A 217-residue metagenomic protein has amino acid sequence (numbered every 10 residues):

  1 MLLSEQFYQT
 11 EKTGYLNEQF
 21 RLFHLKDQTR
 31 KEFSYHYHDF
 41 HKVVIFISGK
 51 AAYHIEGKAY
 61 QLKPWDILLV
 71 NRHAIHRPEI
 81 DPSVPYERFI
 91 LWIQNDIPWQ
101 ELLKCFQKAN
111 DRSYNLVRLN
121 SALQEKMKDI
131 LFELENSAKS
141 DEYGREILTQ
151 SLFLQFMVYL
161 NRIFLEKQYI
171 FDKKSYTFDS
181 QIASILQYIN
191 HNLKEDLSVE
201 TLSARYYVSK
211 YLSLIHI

Functional and structural regions predicted by a protein language model:
M1-I67, A74, P82, W99-D111: Generic protein-terminus/edge-of-domain signal
I47, N161, N190, K194: Short, locally clustered residues in the helix-turn-helix/winged-helix DNA-binding domain
H73-P98: Ligand-binding loop in jelly-roll beta-barrel domains
F106-Q155, Y159, Q187: Amphipathic alpha-helical segments enriched in hydrophobic/aromatic residues interleaved with Lys/Arg
G144, L148, K167-K174: Hydrophobic/aromatic-rich alpha-helical bundle segments in the mid-to-C-terminal region
M157-I170: Linker/hinge segments immediately adjacent to helix-turn-helix/homeobox DNA-binding domains
T177-I185: N-terminal positioning helix adjacent to the helix-turn-helix/winged-helix DNA-binding module
Y188-I217: Basic/polar phosphate-binding segments, predominantly the helix-turn-helix DNA-binding elements of transcriptional
